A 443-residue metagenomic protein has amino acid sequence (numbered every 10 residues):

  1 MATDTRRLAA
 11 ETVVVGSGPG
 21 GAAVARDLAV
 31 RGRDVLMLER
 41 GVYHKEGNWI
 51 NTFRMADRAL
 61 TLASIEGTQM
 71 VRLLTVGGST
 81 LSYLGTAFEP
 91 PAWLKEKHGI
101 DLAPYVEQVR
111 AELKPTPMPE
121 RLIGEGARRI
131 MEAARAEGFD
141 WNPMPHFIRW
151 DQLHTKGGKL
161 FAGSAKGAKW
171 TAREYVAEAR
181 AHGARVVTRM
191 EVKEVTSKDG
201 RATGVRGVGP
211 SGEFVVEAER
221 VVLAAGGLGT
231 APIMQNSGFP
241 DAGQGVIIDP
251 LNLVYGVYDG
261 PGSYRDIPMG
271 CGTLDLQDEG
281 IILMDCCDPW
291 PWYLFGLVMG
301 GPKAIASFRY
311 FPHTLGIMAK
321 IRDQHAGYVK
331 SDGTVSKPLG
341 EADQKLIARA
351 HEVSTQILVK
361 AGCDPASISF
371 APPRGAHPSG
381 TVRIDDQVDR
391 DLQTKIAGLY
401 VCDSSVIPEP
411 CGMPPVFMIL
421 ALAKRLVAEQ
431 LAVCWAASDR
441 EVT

Functional and structural regions predicted by a protein language model:
M1-E96, D241-Y258, R425, E441: N-terminal glycine-rich phosphate/pyrophosphate-binding loop and immediately adjacent elements
A9, L153-S164, K193-K198, K345-P410 (+1 more regions): A glycine-rich dinucleotide-binding beta-alpha-beta segment and adjacent secondary-structure elements that constitute
G18-P19, L228, V406, P414: Residue-level detector of alpha-helix initiation sites
V30, D34, G41-H44, T75 (+5 more regions): Glycine-rich loop(s) and the adjacent beta-strand/alpha-helix scaffold that form part
M37-L38, V186-V187, V401-C402: Short hydrophobic beta-strand that contains or immediately precedes a catalytic carboxylate
D57-A59, S79, F239-E352, Q356 (+4 more regions): FAD cofactor-binding and catalytic pocket of flavoenzymes
A59-L60, S64-E137, L283-P291: Dinucleotide-binding Rossmann-like beta1-alpha1 core, especially the glycine-rich loop that anchors the ADP
D101-E194, A371-R383: Conserved redox-cofactor binding core of oxidoreductases
